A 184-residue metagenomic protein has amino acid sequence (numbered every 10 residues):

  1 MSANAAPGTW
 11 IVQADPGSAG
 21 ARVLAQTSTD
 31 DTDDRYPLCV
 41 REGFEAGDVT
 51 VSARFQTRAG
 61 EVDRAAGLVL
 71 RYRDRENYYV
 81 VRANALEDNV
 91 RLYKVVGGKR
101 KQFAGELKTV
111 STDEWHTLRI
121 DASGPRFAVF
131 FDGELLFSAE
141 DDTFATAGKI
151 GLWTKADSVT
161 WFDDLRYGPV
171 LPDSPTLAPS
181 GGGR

Functional and structural regions predicted by a protein language model:
M1-R35: Extracellular glycan-recognition surfaces and repeat-rich motifs
S28-G97, K155: Secretory/extracellular carbohydrate-interaction modules and structurally similar beta-sandwich "look-alikes"
Y36-F44, A104-V110, E140, I150-L152: Beta-strand-rich interaction surfaces with strong enrichment in secreted/lumenal proteins
V51-A53, D113-F131: Short tryptophan-centered beta-strand motifs in secreted/extracellular beta-sheet-rich domains of glycan-recognition
F55-T57, A122, Y167: Hydrophobic beta-strand positions in extracellular immunoglobulin-like domains
V96-R119: Short, aromatic/His-centered strand-loop micro-motif at the edge of beta-sheets
L107, P125, F130-G151, K155 (+1 more regions): Short, solvent-exposed beta-strand-to-loop segments that form ligand-recognition rims of beta-rich domains
T143-R184: Ligand-recognition surfaces built from glycine- and aromatic
